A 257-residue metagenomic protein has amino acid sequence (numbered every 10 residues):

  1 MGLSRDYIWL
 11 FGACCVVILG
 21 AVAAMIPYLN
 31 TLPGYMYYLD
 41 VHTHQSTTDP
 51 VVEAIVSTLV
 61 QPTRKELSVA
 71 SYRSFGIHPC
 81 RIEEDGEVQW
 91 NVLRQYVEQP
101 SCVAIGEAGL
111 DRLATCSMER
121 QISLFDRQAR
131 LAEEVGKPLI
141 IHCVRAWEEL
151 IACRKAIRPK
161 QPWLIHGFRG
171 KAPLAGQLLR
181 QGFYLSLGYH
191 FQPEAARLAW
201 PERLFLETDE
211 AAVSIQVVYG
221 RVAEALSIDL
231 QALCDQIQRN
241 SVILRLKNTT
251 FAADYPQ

Functional and structural regions predicted by a protein language model:
G2-I18, M25-Q257: Mid-domain alpha/beta scaffold segments of enzyme catalytic cores
